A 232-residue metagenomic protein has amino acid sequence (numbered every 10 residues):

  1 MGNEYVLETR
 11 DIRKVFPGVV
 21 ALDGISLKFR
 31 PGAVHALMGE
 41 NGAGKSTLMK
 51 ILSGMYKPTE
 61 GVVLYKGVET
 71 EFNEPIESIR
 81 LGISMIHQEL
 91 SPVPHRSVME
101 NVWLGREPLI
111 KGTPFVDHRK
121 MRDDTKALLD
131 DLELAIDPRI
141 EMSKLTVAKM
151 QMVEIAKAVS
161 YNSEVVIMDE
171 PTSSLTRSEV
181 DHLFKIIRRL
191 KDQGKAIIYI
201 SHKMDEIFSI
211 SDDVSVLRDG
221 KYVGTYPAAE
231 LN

Functional and structural regions predicted by a protein language model:
G2-N232: Glycine-rich phosphate-binding loops of nucleotide-dependent enzymes
